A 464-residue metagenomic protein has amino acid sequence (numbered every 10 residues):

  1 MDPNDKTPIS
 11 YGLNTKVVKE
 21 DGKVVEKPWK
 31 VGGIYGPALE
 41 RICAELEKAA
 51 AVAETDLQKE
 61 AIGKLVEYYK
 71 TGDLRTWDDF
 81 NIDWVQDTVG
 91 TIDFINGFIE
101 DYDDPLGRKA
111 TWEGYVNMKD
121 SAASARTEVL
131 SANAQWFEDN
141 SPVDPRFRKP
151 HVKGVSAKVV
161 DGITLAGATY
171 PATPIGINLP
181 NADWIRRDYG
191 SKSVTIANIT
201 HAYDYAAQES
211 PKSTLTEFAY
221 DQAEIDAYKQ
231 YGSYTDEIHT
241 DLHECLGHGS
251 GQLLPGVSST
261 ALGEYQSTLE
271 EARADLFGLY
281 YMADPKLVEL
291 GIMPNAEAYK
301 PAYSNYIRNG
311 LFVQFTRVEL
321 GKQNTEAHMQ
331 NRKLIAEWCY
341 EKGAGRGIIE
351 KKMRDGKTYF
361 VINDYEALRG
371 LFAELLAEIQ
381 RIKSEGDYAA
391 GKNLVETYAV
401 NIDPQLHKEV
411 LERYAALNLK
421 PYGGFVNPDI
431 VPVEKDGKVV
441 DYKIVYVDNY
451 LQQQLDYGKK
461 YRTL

Functional and structural regions predicted by a protein language model:
M1-K16, G22, P28-I225, G232: Contiguous, non-catalytic segments that form substrate-binding/exosite surfaces or channel walls
T55, S267-D284: An active-site-proximal "capping" alpha-helix that borders the catalytic cofactor pocket
D56-G63, V257-T260, L287-S304, A389-K392: Short, glycine/acidic-rich hinge or "gate" loops at secondary-structure transitions that mediate conformational
S233-L246: Short alpha-helix carrying the canonical HExxH Zn2+-binding catalytic motif
C245-V257, Y281, P285: Catalytic Zn2+-binding segment of zinc metalloproteases
G251-A272: Post-HEXXH active-site segment of zinc metalloproteases
L279-I382: Long, well-structured alpha-helical subdomains associated with metal-dependent extracellular/ecto-lumenal hydrolases
N363-L464: Extended, compositionally biased alpha-helical segments that mediate assembly or anchoring
